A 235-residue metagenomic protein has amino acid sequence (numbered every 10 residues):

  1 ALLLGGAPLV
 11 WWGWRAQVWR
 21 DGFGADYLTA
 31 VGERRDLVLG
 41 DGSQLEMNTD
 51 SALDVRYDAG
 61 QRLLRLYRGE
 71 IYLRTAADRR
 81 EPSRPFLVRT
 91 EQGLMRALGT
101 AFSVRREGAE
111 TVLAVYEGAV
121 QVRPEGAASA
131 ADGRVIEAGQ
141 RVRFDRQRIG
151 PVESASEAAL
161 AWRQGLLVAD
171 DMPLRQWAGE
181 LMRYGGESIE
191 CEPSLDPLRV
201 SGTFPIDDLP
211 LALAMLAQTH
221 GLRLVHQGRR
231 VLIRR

Functional and structural regions predicted by a protein language model:
A1-R235: A residue-level detector for the "anchor" residue at the start of short, highly conserved motifs
